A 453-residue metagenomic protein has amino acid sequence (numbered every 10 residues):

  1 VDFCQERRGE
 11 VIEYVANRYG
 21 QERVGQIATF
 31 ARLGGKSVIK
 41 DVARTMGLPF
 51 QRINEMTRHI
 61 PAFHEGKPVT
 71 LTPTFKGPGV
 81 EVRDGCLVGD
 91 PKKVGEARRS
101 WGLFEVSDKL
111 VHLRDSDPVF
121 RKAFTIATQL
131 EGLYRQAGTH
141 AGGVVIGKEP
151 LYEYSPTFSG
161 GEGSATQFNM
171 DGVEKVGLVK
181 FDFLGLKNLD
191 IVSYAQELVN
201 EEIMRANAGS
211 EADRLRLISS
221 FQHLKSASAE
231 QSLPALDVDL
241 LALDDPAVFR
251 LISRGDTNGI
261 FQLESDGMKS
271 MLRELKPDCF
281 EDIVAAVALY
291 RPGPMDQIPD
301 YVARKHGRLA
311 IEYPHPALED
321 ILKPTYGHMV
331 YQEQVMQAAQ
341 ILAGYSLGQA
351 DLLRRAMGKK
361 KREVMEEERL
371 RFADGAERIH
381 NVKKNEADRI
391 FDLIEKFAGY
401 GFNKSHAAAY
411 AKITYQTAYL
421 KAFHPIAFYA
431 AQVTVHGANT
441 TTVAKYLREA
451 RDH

Functional and structural regions predicted by a protein language model:
V1-S210, R214, I218-F221, S228-H453: Noncatalytic, beta-rich nucleic-acid-contacting surfaces in large DNA/RNA-processing enzymes
